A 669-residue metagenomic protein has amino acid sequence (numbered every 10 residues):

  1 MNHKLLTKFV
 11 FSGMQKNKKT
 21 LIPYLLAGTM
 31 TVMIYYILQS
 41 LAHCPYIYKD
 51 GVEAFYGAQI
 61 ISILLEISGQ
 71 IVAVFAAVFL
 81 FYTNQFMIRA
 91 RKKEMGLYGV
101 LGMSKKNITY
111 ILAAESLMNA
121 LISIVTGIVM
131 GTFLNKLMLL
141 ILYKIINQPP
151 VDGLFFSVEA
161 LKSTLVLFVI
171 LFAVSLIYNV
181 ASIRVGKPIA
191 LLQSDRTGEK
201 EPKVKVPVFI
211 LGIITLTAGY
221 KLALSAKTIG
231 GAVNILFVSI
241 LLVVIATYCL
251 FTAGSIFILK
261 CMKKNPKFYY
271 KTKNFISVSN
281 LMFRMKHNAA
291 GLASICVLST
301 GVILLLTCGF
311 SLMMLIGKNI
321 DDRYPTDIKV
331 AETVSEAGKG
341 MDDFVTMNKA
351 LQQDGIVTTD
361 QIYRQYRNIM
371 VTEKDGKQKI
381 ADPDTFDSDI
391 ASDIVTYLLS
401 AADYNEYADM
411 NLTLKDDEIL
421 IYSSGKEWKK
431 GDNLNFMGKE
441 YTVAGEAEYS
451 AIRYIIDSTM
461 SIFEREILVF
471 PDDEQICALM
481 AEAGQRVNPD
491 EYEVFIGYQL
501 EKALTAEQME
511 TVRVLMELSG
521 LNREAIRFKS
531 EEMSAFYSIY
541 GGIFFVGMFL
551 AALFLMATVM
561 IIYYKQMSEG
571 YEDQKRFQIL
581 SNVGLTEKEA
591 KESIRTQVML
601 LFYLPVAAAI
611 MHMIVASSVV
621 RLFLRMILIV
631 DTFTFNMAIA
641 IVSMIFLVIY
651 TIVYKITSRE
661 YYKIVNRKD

Functional and structural regions predicted by a protein language model:
M1-V32, E201-V206, T215, L250-S299 (+1 more regions): N-terminal Sec/SRP start-transfer signal
K19-P45, Q59-K93, S116-M130, I210 (+6 more regions): Hydrophobic alpha-helical transmembrane segments of multi-pass inner-membrane transport and secretion
Y36-I63, L101, M509-I539: A cross-kingdom feature of multi-pass membrane systems that activates on extracytoplasmic/periplasmic
A42-E53, I128-A160, T217-N234, L604-K668: Short helix-loop junctions at transmembrane helix boundaries
Y82, I88-A90, S182, T228 (+5 more regions): Juxtamembrane interface at the cytosolic side of transmembrane helices
M118-M262: Hydrophobic alpha-helical segments
N319-T333, G338-M556: Basic-flanked hydrophobic alpha-helices used for secretion and membrane insertion
